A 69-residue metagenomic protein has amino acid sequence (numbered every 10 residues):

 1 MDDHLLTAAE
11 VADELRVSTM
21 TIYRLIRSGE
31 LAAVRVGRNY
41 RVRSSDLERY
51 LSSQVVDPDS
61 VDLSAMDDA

Functional and structural regions predicted by a protein language model:
M1-R24, S44-A69: Basic Lys/Arg-rich amphipathic helical interaction modules
L15-N39: Major-groove DNA-recognition helix of helix-turn-helix-type DNA-binding domains
